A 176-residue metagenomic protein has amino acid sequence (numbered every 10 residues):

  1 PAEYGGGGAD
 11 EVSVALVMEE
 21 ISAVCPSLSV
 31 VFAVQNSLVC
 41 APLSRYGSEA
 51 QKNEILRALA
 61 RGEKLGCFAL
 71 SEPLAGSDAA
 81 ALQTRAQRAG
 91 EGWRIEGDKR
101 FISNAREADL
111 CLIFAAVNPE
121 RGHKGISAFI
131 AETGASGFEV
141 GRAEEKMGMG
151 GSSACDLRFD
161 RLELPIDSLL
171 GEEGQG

Functional and structural regions predicted by a protein language model:
A2-E63, S103-L110, G122: Internal helix-loop-helix
G8-M18, D78-L82, E132, R158 (+1 more regions): Structural signature of FAD isoalloxazine-binding scaffolds in flavoprotein oxidoreductases
S13, T133-A143, S153-G176: A glycine-rich, basic-preceded beta-loop-alpha segment at the flavin cofactor/substrate interface of flavin-utilizing
I55, L82, D98-R100, G141-E145: Short beta-alpha junctions and helix-cap segments that line functional grooves
L59, L74-S77, F101-N104, N118-E120 (+2 more regions): Short Gly/Pro-enriched turn/cap motifs at secondary-structure boundaries
G62-L70: A short, Trp-centered hydrophobic/proline-enriched beta-strand micro-motif
T84-Q87: A structural signal for short hydrophobic beta-strand segments in well-ordered beta-sheet cores
E96-V140: A short core secondary-structure module
